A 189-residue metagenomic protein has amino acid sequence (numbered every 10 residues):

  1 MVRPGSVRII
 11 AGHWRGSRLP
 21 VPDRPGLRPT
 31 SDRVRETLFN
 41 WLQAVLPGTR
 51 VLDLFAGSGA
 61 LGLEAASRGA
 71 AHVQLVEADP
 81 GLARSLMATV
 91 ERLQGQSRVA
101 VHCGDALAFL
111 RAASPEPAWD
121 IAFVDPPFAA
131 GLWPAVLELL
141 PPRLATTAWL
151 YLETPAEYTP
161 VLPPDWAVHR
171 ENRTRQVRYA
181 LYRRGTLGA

Functional and structural regions predicted by a protein language model:
M1-A189: Class I S-adenosyl-L-methionine-dependent methyltransferase catalytic core
